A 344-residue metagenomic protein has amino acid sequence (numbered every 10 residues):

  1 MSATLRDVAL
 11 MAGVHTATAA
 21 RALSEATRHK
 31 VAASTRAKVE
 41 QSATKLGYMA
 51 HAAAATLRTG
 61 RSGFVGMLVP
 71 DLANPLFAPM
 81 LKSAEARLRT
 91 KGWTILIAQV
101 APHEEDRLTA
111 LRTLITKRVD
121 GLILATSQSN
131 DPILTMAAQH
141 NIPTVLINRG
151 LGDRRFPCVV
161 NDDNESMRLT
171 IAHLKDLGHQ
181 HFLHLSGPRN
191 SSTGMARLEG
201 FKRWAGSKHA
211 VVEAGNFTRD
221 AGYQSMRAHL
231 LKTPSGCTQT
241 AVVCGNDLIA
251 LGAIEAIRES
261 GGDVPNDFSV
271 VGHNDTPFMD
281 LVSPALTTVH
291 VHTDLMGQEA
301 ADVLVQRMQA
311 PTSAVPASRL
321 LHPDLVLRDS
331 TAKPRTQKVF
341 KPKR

Functional and structural regions predicted by a protein language model:
M1-R61: N-terminal helix-turn-helix DNA-binding module of bacterial transcription factors
S42, S83-R87, I133-M136, H140 (+3 more regions): Alpha-helical structural signal in soluble globular domains
A52, P70-P79, I97-D106, C158-L169 (+5 more regions): Hinge/beta->alpha junction and helix N-cap segments in small-molecule ligand-binding domains
T59-A172, D176, H229-L231, S235-C237: Alpha-helical recognition/docking segments in bacterial nutrient-uptake and carbohydrate-utilization systems
T90-K91, H140, W204-A210, T233-C237 (+1 more regions): Short helix-capping segments at alpha-helix termini
R118-T126, L183-S186, V212-E213, P234-N246 (+1 more regions): Periplasmic-binding protein-like
L231-R344: Flexible loop/turn connectors
